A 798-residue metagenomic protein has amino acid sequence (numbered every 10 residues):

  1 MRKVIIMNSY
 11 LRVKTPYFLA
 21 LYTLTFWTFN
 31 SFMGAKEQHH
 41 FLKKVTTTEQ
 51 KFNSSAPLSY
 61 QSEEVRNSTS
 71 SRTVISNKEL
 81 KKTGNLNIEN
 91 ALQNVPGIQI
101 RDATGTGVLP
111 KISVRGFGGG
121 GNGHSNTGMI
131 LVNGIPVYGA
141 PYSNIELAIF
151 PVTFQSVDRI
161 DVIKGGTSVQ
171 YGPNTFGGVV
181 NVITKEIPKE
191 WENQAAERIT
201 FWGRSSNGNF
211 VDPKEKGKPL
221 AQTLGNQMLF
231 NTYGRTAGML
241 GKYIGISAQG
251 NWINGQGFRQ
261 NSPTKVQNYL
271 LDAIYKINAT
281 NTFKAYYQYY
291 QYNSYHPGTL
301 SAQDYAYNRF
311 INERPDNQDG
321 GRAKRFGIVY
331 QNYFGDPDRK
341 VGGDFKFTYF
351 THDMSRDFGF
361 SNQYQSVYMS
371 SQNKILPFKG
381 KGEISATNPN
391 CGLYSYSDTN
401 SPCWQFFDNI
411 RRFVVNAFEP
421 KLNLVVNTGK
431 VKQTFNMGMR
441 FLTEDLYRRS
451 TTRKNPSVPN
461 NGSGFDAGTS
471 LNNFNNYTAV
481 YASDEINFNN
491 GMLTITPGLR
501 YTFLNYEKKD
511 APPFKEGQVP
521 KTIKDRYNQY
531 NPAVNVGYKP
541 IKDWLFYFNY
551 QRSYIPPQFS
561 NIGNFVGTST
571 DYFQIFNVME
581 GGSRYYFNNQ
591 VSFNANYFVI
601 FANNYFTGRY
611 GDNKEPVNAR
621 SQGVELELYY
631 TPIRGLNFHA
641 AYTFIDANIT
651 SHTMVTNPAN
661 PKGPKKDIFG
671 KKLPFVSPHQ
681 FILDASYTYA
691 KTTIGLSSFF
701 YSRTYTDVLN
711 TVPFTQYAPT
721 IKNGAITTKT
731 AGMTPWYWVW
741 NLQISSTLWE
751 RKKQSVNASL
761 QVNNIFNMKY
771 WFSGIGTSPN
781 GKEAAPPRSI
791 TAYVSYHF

Functional and structural regions predicted by a protein language model:
A20, A237-M239, K276, A323 (+4 more regions): Conserved C-terminal beta-signal and adjacent last beta-strands/turns of outer-membrane beta-barrel proteins
P57, R72, E89-P136: Extracytoplasmic beta-strand/coil segments of soluble accessory domains associated with Gram-negative outer-membrane
I135-K164: Short acidic/polar hinge/loop motifs at secondary-structure boundaries that mediate gating or recognition
A221-P297, Q318-Y333: Transmembrane beta-barrel wall of Gram-negative outer-membrane proteins
K276, T280-T282, D319-A511, N594 (+1 more regions): Face-selective signature of the C-terminal outer-membrane beta-barrel domain
N278, F413, T428, K432-N436 (+5 more regions): Structural signature of Gram-negative outer-membrane beta-barrels, strongest in the C-terminal barrel of TonB-dependent
Q331, G342-Q363, K539, L545-I555 (+1 more regions): Membrane-embedded beta-barrel scaffold of Gram-negative outer-membrane proteins
N423, F488-I495, L504, F598-F601 (+2 more regions): Gram-negative outer-membrane beta-barrel transporters
